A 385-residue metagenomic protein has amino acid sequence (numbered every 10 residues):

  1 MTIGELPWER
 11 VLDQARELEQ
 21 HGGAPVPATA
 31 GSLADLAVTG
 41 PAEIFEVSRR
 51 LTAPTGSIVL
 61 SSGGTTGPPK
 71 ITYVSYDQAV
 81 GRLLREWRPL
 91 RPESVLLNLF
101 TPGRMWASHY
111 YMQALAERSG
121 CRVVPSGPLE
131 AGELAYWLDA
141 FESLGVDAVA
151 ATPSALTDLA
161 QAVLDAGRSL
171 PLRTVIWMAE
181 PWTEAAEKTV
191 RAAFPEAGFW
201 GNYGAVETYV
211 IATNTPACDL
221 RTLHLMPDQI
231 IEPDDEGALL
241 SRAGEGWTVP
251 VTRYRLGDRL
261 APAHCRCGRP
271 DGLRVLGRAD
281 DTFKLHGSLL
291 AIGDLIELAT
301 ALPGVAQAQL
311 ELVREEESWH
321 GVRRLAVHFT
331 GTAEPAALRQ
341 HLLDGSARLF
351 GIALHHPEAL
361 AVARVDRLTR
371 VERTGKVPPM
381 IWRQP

Functional and structural regions predicted by a protein language model:
M1-G81, P92-E93, R324-H328, T332-P385: Nucleotide 5′-phosphate-binding alpha/beta core
P41-R168, T183-T189, A193: Active-site phosphate/ATP/adenylate-binding loop shared across adenylate-forming ligases
W106, V124-G127, W200, A359-V365: General small-molecule cofactor/ligand-binding pocket signal
G127, Y203, L312: Short loop/edge segments at beta-strand edges and connector loops that shape dinucleotide/nucleotide cofactor-binding
V149, W247, T252-L354, G375: AMP-binding/adenylate-forming catalytic core of the ANL superfamily
W182, K188-C267: Conserved AMP-binding/adenylate-forming
